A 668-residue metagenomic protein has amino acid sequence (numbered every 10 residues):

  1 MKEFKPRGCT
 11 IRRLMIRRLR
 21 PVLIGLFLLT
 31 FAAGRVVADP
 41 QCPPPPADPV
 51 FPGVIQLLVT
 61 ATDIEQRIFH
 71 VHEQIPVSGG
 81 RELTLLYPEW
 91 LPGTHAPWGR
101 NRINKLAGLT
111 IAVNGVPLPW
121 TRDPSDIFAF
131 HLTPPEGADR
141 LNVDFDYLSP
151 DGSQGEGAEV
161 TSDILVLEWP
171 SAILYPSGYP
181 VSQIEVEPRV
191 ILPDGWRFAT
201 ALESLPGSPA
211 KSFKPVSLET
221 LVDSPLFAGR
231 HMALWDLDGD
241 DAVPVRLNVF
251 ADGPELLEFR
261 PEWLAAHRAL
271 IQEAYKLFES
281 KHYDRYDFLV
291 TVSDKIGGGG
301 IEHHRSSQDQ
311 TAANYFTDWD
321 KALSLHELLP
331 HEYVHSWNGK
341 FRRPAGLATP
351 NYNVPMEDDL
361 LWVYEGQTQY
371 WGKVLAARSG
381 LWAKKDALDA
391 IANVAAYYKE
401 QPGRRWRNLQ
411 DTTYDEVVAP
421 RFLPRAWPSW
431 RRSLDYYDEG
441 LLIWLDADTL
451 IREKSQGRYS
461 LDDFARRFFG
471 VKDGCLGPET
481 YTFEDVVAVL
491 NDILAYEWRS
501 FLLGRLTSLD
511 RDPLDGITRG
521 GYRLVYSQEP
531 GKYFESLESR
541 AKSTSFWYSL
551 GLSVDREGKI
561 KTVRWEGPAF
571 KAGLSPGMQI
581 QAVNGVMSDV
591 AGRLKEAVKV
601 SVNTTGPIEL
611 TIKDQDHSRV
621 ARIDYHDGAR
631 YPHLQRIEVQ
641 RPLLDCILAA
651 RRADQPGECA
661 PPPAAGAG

Functional and structural regions predicted by a protein language model:
A38-I64: N-terminal, polar/Ser/Thr-rich
A61-T62, T94-T161: A surface-exposed beta-strand-loop module
F69-I103, Y175-G178, S182-P193: Surface-exposed beta-strand/loop patches in extracellular or lumenal glycoproteins
E73, D236-L361, Q367: Juxtacatalytic substrate-recognition/specificity segment
R102-T110, A172, Q183-A199, E203 (+6 more regions): Zn2+-dependent metallopeptidase catalytic core
E136, D144-F227, M232: Extended, low-hydrophobicity, Ser/Thr/Pro/Gly-biased non-transmembrane segments
S307-A312, F316, F341-R342, N353-R405: Post-HExxH zinc-binding segment in Zn-dependent metallohydrolases
G372-K373, W382-G668: C-terminal recognition in membrane/secretory proteostasis and scaffolding
